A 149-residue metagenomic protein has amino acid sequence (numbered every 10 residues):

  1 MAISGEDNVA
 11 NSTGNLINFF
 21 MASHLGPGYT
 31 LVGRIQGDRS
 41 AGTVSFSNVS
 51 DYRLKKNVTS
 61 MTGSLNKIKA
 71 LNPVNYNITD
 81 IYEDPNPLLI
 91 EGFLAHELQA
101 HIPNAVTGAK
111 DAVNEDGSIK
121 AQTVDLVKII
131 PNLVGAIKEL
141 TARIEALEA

Functional and structural regions predicted by a protein language model:
G5-T123, R143-A149: C-terminal intramolecular chaperone/autoprocessing and neck/assembly modules of extracellular spikes and adhesins
I130-E148: Long amphipathic alpha-helical coiled-coil
